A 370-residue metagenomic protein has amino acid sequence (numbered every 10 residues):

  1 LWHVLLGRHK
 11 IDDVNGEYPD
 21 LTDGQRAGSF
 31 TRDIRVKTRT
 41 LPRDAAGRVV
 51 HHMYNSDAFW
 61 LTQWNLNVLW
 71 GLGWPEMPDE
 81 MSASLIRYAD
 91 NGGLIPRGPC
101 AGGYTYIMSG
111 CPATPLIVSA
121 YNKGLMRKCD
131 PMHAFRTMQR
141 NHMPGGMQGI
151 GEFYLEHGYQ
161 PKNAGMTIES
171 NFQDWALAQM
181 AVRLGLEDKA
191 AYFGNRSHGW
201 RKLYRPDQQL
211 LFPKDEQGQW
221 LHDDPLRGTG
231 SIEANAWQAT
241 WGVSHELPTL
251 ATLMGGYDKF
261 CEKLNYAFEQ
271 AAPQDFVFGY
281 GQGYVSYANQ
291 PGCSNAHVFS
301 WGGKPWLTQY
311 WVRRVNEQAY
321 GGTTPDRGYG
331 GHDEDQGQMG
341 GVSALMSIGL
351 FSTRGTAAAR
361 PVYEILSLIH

Functional and structural regions predicted by a protein language model:
L1-Y54, W74, K123-M126: Function-dense linear segments that define catalytic or interfacial modules in macromolecule-processing proteins
I34-V50, D90-A101, G145-P161, R205-P225 (+3 more regions): Glycine- and aromatic-rich loop/turn segments at beta-sheet edges
N55-A181, G194, W237-T252: Aromatic-rich carbohydrate-recognition surfaces in CAZymes
E76-I86, R127-H142, L186-R201, G256-A271 (+1 more regions): Extended, well-ordered alpha-helical scaffold segments
P96, A178, L184-G292: Catalytic cores of carbohydrate-active enzymes
G102-I117, F153-A164, L211-A234, F278-N295 (+1 more regions): Carbohydrate-binding/catalytic loop surfaces
G303-Q318, E334-I365: Catalytic cores of secreted or luminal carbohydrate-active enzymes
I369-H370: Conserved small/polar residues in nucleotide/adenosyl-binding loops
